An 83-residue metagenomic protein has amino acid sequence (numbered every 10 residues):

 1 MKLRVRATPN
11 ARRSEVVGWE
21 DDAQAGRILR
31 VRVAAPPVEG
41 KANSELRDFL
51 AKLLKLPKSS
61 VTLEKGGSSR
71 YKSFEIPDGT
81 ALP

Functional and structural regions predicted by a protein language model:
M1-S44, L56-K58, T62-P83: Contiguous, often N-terminal, cationic amphipathic patches that form binding interfaces
R47: Generic structural marker for isolated residues within well-ordered, non-membrane alpha-helices of soluble domains
